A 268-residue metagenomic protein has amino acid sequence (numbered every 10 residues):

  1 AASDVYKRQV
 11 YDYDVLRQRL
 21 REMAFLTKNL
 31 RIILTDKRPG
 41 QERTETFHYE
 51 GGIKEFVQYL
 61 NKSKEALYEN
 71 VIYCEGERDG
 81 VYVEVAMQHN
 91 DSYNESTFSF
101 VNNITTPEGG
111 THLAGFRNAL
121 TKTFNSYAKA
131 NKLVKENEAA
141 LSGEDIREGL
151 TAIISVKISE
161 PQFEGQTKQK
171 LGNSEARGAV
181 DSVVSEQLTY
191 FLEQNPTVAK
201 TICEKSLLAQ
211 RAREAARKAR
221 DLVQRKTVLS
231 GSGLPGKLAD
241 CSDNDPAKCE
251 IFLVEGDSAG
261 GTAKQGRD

Functional and structural regions predicted by a protein language model:
A1-D268: GHKL-family ATPase ATP-binding module
